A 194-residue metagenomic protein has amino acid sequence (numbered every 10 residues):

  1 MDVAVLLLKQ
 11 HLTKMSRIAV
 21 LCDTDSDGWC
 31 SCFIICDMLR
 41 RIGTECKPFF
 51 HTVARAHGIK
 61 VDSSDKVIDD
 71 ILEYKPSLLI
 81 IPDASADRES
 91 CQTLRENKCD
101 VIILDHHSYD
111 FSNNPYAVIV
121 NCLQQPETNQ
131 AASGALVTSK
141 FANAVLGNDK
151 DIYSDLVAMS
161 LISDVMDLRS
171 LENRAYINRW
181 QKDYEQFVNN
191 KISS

Functional and structural regions predicted by a protein language model:
M1-S194: Replace "Mg2+/Mn2+-dependent" with "divalent metal-dependent
